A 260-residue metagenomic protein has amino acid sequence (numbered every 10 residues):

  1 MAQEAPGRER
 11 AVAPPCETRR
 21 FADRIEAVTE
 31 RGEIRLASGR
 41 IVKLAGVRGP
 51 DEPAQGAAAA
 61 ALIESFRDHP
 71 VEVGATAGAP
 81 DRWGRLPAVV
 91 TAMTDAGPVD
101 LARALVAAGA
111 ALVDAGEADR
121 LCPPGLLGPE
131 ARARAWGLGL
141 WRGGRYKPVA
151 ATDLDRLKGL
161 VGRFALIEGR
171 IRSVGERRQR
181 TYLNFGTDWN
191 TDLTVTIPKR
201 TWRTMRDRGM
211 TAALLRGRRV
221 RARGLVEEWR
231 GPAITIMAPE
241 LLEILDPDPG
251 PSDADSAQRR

Functional and structural regions predicted by a protein language model:
A2-R260: Small beta-barrel nucleic-acid-binding modules, primarily SNase/OB-fold domains and secondarily Tudor-like barrels
